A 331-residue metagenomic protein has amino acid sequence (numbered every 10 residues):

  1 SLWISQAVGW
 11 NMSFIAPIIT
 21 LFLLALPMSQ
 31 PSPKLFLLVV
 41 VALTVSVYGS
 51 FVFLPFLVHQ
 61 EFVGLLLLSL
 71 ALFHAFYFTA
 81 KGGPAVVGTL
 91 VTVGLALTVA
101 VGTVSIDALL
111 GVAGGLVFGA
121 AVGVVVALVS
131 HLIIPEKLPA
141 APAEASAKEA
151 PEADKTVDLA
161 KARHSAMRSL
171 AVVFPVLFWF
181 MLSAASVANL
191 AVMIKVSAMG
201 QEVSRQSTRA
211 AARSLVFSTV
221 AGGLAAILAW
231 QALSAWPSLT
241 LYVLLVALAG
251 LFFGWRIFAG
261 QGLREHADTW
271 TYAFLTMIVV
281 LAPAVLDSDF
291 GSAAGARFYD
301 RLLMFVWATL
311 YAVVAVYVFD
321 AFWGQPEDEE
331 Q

Functional and structural regions predicted by a protein language model:
S1-V87, V101-A247, F253-Q331: Alpha-helical transmembrane segments and their membrane-interface boundaries that form or gate the permeation pathway
